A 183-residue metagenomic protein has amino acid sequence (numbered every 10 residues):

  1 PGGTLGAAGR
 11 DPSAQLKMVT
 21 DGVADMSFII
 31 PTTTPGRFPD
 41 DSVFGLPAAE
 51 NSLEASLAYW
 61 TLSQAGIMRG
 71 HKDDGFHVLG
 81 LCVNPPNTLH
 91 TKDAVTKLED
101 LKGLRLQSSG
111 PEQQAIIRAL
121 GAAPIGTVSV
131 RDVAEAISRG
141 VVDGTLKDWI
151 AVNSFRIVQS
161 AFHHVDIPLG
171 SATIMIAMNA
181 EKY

Functional and structural regions predicted by a protein language model:
P1-L53, H71-D74, V78-Y183: N-terminal secretory/targeting leader peptides
N51-H71: A gly/proline- and charged-residue-enriched helix-loop-helix capping module
